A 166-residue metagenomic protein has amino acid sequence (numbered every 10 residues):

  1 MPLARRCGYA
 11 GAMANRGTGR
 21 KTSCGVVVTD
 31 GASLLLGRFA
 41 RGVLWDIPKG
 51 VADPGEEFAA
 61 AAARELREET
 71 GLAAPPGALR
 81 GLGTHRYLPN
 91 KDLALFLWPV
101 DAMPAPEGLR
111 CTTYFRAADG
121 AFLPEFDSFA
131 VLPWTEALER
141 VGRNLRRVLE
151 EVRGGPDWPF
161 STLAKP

Functional and structural regions predicted by a protein language model:
M1-G11, P166: Actinobacteria-biased recognition of intrinsically disordered, low-complexity terminal regions
G8-I47, F96: N-terminal strand-loop-strand
G11-R16, L82, F115-G120: Short, P/G- and charge-enriched loop/turn segments at secondary-structure junctions
T29-L72: Conserved Nudix-box catalytic region and its N-terminal flanking loop in Nudix hydrolases and closely related
D30-S33, P99-M103, W134-E136: Short loop segments at secondary-structure junctions
A73-G83, A105: A short coil-to-beta-strand element that immediately follows conserved catalytic motifs
H85-D119, A130, E150-P159: Active-site-adjacent beta-strand/loop module that shapes the phosphate/pyrophosphate-binding cleft
W134-P166: Charged phosphate-binding loop/patch that engages nucleotide di/tri-phosphates or the phosphate backbone of nucleic
